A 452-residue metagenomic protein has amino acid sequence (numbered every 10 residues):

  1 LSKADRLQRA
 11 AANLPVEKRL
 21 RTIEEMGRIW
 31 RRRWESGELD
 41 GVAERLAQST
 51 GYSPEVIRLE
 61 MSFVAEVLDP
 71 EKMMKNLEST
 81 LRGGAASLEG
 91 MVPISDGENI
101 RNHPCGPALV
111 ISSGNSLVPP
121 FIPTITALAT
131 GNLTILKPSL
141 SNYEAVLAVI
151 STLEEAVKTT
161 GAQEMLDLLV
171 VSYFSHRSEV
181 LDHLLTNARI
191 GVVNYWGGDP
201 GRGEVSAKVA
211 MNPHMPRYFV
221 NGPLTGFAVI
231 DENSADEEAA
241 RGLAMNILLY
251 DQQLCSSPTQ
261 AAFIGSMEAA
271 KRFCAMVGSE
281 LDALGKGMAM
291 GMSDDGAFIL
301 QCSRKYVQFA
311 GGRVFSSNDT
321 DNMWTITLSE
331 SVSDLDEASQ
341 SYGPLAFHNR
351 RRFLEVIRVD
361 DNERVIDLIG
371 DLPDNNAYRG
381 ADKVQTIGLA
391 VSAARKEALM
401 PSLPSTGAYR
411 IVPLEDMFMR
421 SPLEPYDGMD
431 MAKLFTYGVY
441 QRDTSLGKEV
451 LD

Functional and structural regions predicted by a protein language model:
L1-I100, V384: N-terminal Rossmann-like NAD(P)+-binding subdomain of aldehyde/semialdehyde dehydrogenases
S62-E66, M73-M74, E78, R82 (+4 more regions): Core active-site phosphate/anionic-ligand binding loop and the adjoining beta-turn-alpha structural block in enzyme
L88-L249: Rossmann-like NAD(P) dinucleotide-binding subdomain of oxidoreductase/dehydrogenase enzymes
I135-S141, A262, G388-A390: Short internal beta-strands
I190-V193, R352-L354, K383-T386: Short active-site oxyanion
Y195-D199, D231-N233, I264-S266, S329-E330 (+2 more regions): Structural motif
R241, Y250-P258, A262-A381, E397 (+1 more regions): NAD(P)-dependent aldehyde/semialdehyde dehydrogenase
P425-D452: Structural signal for terminal/edge beta-strands and the immediately following C-terminal loop/tail that closes
